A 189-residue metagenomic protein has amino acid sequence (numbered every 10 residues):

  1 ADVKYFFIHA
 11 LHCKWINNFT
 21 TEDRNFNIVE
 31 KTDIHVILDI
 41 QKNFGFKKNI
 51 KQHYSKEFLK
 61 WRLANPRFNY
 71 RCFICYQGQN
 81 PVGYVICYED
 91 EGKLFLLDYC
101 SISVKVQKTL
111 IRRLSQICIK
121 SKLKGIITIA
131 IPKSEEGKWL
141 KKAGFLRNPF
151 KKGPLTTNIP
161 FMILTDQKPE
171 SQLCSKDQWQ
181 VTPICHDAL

Functional and structural regions predicted by a protein language model:
A1-D98: Amide-forming acyltransferase catalytic core, primarily the GNAT-like/NAT-type and related acyltransferase folds
A1-E22, Q77, Y84, Y88-K108 (+1 more regions): Active-site/acyl-donor-binding loops of N-acyltransferases
